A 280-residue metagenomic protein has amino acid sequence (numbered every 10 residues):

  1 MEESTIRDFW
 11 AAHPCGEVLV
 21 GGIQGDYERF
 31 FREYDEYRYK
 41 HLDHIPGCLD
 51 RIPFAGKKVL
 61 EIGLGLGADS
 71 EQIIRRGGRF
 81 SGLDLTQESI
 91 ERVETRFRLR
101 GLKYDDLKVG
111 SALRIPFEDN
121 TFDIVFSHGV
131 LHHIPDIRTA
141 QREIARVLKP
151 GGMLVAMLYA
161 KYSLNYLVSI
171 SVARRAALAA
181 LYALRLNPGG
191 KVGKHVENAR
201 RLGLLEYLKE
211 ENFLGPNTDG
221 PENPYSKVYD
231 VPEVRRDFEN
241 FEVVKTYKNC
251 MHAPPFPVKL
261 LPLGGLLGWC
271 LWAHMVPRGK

Functional and structural regions predicted by a protein language model:
M1-A55, A68, Q72: Conserved class I S-adenosyl-L-methionine
K57-R114: Class I SAM-dependent methyltransferase SAM/SAH-binding core
L113-I124: A short acidic, Gly/Pro-enriched loop at the edge of an enzyme's catalytic core that lines a small-molecule cofactor
I124-P135: A short SAM/SAH-binding and catalytic strip from SAM-dependent methyltransferases
R138-P150: A short glycine-rich, Lys/Arg-flanked "PGG" loop and its adjoining helix->strand segment in the class I
M153-L202: Conserved class I S-adenosyl-L-methionine
P224-T246: Short alpha-helix
K259-K280: Core SAM-dependent methyltransferase catalytic element
